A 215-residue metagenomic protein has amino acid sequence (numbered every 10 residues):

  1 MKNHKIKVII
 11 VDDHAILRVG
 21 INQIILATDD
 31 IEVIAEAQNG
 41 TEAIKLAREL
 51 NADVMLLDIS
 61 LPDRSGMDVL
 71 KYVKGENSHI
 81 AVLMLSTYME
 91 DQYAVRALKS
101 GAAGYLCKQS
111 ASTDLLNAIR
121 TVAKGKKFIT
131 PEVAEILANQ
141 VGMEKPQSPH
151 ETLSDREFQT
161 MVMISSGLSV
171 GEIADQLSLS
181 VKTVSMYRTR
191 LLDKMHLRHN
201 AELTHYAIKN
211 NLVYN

Functional and structural regions predicted by a protein language model:
L17, P62: The feature encodes the CheY-like receiver
N39-E42, S65-D68: Acidic catalytic/metal-coordinating carboxylates
A43, L192-N215: Basic, Lys/Arg-enriched C-terminal extension of HTH/homeodomain DNA-binding domains
D58, S86: Active-site residues of response regulator receiver
M67-H79: Short amphipathic alpha-helix used as the core "switch/output" element in two-component signaling
Q92-K99, G104-D155, Q159, L212-Y214: Short, flexible helix-to-coil linker/hinge segments that flank and couple to helix-turn-helix
Q147-K182: Helix-turn-helix DNA-binding segment
S169-E202: Recognition helix of helix-turn-helix DNA-binding domains
